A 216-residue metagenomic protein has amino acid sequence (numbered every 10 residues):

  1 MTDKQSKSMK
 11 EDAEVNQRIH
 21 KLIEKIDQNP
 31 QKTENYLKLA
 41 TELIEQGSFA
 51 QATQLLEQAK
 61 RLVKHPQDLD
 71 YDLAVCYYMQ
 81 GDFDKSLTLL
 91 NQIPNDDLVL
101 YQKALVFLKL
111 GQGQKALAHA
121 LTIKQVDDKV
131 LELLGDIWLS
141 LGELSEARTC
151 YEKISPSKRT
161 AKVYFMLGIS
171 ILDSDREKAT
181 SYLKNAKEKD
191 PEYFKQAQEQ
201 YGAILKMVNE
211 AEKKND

Functional and structural regions predicted by a protein language model:
M1-M9, A13, T180-D216: Terminal, low-structured helical/coil segments at or just beyond the last alpha-helical repeat
H20-E24, E57, N91, L121 (+2 more regions): Alpha-solenoid helical repeat scaffolds
P30, K64, P94, Q125-D128 (+2 more regions): Short coil turns that delineate tetratricopeptide repeat
E34, D68, L98-L105, K129-E132 (+2 more regions): Start-of-helix register in tetratricopeptide repeats
Q46, Q80, L110, L141 (+1 more regions): Structural motif corresponding to the intra-repeat A-B loop/turn of tetratricopeptide repeats
